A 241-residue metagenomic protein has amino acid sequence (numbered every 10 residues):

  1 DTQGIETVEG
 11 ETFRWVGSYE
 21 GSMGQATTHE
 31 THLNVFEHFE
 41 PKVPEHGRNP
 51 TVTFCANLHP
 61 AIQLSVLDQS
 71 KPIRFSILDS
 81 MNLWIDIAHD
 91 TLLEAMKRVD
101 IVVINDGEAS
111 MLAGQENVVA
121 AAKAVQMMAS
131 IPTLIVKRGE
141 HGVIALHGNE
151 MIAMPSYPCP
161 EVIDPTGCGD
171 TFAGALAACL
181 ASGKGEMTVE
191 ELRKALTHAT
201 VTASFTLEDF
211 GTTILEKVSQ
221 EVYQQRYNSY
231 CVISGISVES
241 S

Functional and structural regions predicted by a protein language model:
D1-F54, D68-I73, Q224-S241: Conserved N-terminal subdomain of the carbohydrate kinase-like
T2-G4, F75-S80, M151-P155: Short hydrophobic/aromatic-enriched beta-strand-loop microsegments
V8-R14, F36, W84-D86, M111 (+1 more regions): A short acidic, often aromatic-flanked loop/helix-cap motif at beta-alpha or helix-coil junctions that lines enzyme
H32-P50, L83-I87, C179-E191: Short, flexible, glycine-rich and Lys/Arg-enriched loop motifs at helix boundaries that contact anionic partners
V43, L92, V162: Acidic, amphipathic alpha-helical patches
R48, K71, K97, A129 (+1 more regions): Structured loop/turn residues at beta-strand edges in well-structured enzyme cores
V52-A124, G142: Conserved beta-alpha-beta core of the PfkB/ribokinase-like small-molecule kinase fold
V119-S241: Conserved phosphate-binding/catalytic region of the ribokinase-like
